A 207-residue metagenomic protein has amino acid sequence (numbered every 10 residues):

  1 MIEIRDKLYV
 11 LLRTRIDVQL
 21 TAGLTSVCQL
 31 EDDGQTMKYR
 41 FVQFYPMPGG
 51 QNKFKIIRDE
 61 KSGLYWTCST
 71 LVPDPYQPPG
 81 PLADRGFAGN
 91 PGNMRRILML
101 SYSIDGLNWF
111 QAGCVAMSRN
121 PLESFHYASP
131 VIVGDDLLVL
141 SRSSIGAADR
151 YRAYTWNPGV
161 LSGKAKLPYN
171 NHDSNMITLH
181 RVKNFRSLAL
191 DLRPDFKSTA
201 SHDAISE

Functional and structural regions predicted by a protein language model:
I2-G49, R58-P121, G134, R142-E207: Beta-rich carbohydrate-recognition and catalytic domains
N52-K55, H126-S129: Beta-propeller and closely related beta-sheet repeat lectin domains
